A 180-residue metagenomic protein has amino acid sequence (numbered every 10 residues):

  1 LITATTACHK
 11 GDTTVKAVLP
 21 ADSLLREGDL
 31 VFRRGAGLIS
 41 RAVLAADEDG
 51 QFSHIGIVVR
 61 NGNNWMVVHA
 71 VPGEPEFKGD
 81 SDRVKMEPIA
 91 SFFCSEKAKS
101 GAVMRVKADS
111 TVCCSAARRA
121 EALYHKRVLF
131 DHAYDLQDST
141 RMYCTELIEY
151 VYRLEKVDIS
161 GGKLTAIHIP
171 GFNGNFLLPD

Functional and structural regions predicted by a protein language model:
A4-A7: C-terminal motif of bacterial Sec signal peptides marking the signal peptidase cleavage site
H9-K10, H132-D180: Activation targets extended, charge/polar-rich intrinsically disordered C-terminal tails
L19-L24, D47-D49: Short, surface-exposed secondary-structure edge patches
E27-D29: Loop/turn positions that initiate beta-strands
R34-R105, L129-S139: Glycine-rich catalytic cores of cysteine/serine-nucleophile enzymes that process amide/ester linkages in cell-envelope
R60, P72, A108, E121-H125 (+1 more regions): Sec-exported extracytoplasmic/periplasmic mature domains
V112-A120, T140, C144-L147: Stable alpha-helical elements in mature extracytoplasmic
